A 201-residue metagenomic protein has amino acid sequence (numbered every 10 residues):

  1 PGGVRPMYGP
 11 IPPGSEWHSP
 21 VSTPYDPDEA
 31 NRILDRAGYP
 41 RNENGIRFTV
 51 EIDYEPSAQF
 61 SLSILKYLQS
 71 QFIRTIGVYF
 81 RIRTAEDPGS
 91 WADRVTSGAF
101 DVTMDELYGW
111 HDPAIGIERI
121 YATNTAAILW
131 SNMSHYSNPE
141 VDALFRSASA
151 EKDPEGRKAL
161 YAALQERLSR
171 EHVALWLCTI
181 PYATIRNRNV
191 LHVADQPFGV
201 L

Functional and structural regions predicted by a protein language model:
P1-S22, D28-E29, F60-S70, A92-L201: Detector for C-terminal structural segments
Y8, N42-G45, F80-T84, G156 (+1 more regions): Surface-exposed patches in mature extracellular/periplasmic domains of secreted proteins
P27-E51: Immediate post-signal peptide segment of exported/extracytoplasmic ligand-binding proteins
A37-R41, I76, K152: Structural motif corresponding to the C-terminal cap of alpha-helices
R47-S57, F80-R83: Short, well-ordered beta-strand elements
L68-I82: Short alpha-helix C-terminal cap/hinge motif
I82-D93: Short helix-initiation/N-cap motifs at beta->coil->alpha
